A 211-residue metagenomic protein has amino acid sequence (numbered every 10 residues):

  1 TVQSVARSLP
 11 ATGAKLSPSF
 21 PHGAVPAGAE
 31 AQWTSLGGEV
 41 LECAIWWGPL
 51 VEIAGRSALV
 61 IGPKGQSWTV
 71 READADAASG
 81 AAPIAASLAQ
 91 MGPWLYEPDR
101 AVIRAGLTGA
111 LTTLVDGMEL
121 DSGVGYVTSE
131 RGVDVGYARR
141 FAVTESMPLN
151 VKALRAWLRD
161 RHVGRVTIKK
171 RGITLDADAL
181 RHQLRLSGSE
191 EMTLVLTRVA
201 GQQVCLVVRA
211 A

Functional and structural regions predicted by a protein language model:
T1-A211: SAM-dependent transferase fold signal centered on methyltransferase-like domains, encompassing both Class I
